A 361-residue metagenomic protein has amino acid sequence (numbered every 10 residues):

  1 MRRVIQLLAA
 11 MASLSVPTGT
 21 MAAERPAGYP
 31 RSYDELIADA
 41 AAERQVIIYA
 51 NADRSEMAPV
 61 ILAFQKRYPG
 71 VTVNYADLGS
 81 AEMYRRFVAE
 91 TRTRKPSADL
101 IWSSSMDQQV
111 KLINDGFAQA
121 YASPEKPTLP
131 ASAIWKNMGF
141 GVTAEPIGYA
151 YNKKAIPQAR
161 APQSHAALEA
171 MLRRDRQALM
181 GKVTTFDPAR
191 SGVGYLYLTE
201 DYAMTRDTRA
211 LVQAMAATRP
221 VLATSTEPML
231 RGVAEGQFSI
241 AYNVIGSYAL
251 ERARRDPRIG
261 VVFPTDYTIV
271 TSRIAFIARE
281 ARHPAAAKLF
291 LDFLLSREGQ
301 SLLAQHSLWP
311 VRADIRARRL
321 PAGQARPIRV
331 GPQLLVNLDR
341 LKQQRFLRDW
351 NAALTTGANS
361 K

Functional and structural regions predicted by a protein language model:
R25-D34, A41-P59: Extracytoplasmic "Venus flytrap"
A50-L62, V73-V88, P96-Q237: Extracytoplasmic ligand-binding site segments that recognize negatively charged/polar headgroups
V60, D207-L211, R273, R282-L294 (+1 more regions): Short amphipathic alpha-helical coupling segments at ligand-binding clamshell hinges and other catalytic/signaling
D107-K111, S239-R258: A ligand-binding cleft/hinge motif common to bilobed small-molecule-binding domains
A144-P146, L211-A216, L222-A223, E227 (+2 more regions): Periplasmic-binding protein-like
G148-A155, Y197-E200, T271-H283, L302-L303: A bilobed periplasmic-binding-protein/Venus flytrap-type ligand-binding module shared by bacterial periplasmic
D175-A178, F186, F293-R316: Periplasmic-binding protein-like
L320-K361: Extracellular/periplasmic bilobal clamshell ligand-binding domains
